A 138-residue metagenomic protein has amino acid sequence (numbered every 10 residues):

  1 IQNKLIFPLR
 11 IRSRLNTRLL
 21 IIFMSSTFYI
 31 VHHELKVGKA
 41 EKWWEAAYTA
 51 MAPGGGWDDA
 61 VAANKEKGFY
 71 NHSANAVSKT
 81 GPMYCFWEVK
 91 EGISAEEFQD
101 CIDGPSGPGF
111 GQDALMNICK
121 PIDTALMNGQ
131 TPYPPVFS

Functional and structural regions predicted by a protein language model:
I1-F23: Short, Lys/Arg-enriched N-terminal segments with co-localized hydrophobic residues within the first ~10-30 amino acids
L20-P82, E88-D100, I118-S138: Short S/T/G/P-rich N-terminal loop/turn motif that feeds into the first structured element of a domain
D103-D113: A common structural junction motif
